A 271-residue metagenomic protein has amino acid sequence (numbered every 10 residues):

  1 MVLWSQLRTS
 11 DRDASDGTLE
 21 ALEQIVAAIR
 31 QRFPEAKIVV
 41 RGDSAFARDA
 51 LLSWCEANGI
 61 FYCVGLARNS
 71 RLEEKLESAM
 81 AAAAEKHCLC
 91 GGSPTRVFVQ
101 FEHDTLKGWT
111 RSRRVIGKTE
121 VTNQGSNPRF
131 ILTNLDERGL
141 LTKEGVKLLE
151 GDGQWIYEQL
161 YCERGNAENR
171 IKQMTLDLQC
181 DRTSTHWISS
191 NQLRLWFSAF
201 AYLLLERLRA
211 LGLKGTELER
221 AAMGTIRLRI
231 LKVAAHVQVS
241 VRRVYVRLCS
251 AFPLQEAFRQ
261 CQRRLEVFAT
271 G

Functional and structural regions predicted by a protein language model:
M1-F33: Electropositive, glycine- and tryptophan-enriched low-complexity nucleic-acid-binding patches
R8-S10, A67-N69, L135-R138, A167 (+6 more regions): Short, glycine-/Ser/Thr-/acidic-enriched flexible segments
K37-F46: Acidic/histidine-rich, metal-coordinating catalytic segments
L52-F61: Short, surface-exposed basic-aromatic patches at helix termini and helix-loop junctions that form
F61-L176, R263-G271: An anionic, glycine-rich sequence signature occurring as long contiguous blocks
D152-L193, F197-R209: Short amphipathic alpha-helical "interface-anchor" segments enriched in bulky aromatics
L204-G271: A short, flexible helix-boundary coil/loop motif
